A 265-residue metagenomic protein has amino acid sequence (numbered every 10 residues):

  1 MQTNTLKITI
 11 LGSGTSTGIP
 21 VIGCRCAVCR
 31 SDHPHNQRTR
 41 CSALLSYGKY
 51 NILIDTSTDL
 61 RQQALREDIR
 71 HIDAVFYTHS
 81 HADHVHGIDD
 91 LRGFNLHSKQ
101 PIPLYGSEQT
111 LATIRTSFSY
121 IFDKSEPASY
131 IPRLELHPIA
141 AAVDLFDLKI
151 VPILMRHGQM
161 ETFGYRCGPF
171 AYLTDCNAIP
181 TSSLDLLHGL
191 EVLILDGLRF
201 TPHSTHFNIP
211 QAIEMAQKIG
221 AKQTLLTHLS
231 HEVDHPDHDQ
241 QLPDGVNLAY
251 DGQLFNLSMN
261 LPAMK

Functional and structural regions predicted by a protein language model:
Q2-R66, T162-T174, V192: Conserved beta-strand hairpin/beta-sheet module of binuclear metal-dependent hydrolase folds, prominently
I8, I114, T224: Residue-level signal for inorganic ion chemistry
L45, A141-D147, Y165, F255: Short acidic-hydrophobic surface loop/beta-edge motif
K49-G106, L190-E191: Active-site metal-binding motif and surrounding structural segment of the metallo-beta-lactamase
L53-S57, D73-H81, G106-S107, A171-C176 (+3 more regions): Active-site neighborhood of phospho(di)ester-bond hydrolases with catalytic His/Asp-centered motifs
S57-L60, M155-Q159, G168, C176-I179 (+1 more regions): Short beta->alpha connector loops
S107-M160, A249-D251: Metallo-beta-lactamase
A178-L261: Cap/insert and terminal regions of metallo-dependent hydrolase folds
